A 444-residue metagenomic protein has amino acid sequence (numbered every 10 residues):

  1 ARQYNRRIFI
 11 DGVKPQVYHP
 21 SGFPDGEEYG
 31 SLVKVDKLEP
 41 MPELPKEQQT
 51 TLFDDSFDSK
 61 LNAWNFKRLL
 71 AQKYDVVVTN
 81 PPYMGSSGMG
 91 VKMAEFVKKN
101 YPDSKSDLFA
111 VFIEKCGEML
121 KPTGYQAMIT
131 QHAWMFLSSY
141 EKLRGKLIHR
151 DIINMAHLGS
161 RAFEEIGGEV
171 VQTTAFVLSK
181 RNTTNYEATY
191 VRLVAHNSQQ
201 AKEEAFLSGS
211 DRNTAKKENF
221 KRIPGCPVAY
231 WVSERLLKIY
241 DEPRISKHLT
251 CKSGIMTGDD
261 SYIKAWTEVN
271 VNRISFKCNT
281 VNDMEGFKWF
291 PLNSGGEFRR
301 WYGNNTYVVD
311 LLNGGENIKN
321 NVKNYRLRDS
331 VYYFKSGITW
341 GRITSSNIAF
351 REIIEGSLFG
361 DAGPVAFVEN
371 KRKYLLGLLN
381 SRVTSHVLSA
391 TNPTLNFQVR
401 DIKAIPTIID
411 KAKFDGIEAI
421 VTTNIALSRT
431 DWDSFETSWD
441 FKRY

Functional and structural regions predicted by a protein language model:
A1-K14, R68-T280, N304, G314 (+6 more regions): Signature of N6-adenine DNA methyltransferases within the class I
A1-V76: Class I S-adenosyl-L-methionine-dependent methyltransferase module
P24, W134-M135, R299: Glycine-/small-residue-rich active-site loops that bind phosphorylated ligands and cofactors
N62-N65, I113-E114, Y325-R326: A generic local structural motif
K277-V331, T339: Contiguous C-terminal substrate-recognition/catalytic subdomains in enzyme active sites
A426-S428: Short acidic/polar inter-strand loop motif in beta-rich domains
T430-R443: Short, glycine/acidic-rich hinge or "gate" loops at secondary-structure transitions that mediate conformational
